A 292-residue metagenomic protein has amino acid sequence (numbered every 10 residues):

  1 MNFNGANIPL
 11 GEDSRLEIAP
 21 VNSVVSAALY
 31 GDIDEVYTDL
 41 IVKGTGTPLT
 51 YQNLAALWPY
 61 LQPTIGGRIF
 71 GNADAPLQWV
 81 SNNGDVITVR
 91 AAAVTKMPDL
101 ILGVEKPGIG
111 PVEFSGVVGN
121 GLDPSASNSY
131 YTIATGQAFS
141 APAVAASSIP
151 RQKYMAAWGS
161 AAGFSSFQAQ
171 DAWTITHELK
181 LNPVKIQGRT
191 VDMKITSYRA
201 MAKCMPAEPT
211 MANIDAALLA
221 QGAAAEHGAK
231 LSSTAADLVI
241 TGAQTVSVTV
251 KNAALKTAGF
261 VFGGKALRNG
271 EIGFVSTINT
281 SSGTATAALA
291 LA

Functional and structural regions predicted by a protein language model:
M1-A292: Signature of extracytoplasmic/envelope-associated structural regions
